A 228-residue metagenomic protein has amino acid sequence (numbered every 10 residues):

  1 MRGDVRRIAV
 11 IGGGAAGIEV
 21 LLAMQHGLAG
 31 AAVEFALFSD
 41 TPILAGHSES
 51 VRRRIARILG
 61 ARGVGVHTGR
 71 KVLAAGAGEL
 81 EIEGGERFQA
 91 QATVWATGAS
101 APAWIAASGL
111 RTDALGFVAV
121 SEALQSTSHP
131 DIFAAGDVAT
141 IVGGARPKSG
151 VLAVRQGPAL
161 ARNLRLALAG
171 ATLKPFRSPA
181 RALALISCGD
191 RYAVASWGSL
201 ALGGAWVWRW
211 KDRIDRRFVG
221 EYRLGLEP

Functional and structural regions predicted by a protein language model:
M1-G3, L80, R87-R155, R162: FAD-site-proximal beta/loop scaffold in flavoenzymes
M1-V33: Rossmann-like NAD(P)H-binding beta-loop-alpha module
G13, D40, D137, D190: Cofactor-binding loop segments of dinucleotide-utilizing enzymes, especially the Rossmann-like FAD- and NAD(P)+-binding
V20-R70: Rossmann-like dinucleotide-binding cores of NAD(P)H-dependent redox enzymes
T68-E79: A conserved short coil-to-beta-strand element within the FAD-binding core of flavoproteins
V72, E83-E86: A structured beta-alpha segment of the ubiquitous adenosine-cofactor-binding alpha/beta core
V151-P179, L185: Internal hydrophobic alpha-helix adjacent to the cofactor/substrate pocket in enzyme cavities
D190-P228: C-terminal auxiliary extensions adjacent to catalytic cores
